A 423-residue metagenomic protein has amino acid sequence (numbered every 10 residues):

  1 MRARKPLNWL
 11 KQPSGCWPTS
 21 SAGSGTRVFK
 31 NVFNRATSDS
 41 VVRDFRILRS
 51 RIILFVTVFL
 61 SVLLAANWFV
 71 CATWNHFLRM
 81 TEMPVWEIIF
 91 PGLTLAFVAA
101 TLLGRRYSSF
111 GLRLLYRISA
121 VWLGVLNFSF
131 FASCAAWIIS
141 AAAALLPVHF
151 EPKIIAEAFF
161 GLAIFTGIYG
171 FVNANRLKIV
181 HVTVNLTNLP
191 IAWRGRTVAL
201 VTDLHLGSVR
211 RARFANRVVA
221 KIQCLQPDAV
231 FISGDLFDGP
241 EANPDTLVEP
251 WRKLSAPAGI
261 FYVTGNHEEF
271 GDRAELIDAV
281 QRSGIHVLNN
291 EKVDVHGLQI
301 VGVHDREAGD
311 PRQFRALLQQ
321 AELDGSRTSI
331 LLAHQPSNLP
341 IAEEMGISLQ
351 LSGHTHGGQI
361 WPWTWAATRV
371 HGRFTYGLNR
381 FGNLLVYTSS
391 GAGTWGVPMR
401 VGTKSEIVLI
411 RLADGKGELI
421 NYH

Functional and structural regions predicted by a protein language model:
M1, G15-P18, G23-N175, G417-N421: Non-catalytic terminal accessory segments
P6: Catalytic cores of secreted/periplasmic lytic hydrolases that degrade extracellular macromolecules
V42, T166, V182, L298 (+1 more regions): A broad, low-specificity signal marking well-ordered, structured residues that form hydrophobic/aromatic
L112-Y116, L145-L162, G170-L200, G207-C224: N-terminal signal-anchor transmembrane helix
A120-S133, L177, A215, V303 (+2 more regions): Long, contiguous hydrophobic alpha-helical segments, chiefly transmembrane helices and signal peptides
N185-H423: Soluble catalytic domains of enzymes that build or remodel membrane lipids, polysaccharides, and related
